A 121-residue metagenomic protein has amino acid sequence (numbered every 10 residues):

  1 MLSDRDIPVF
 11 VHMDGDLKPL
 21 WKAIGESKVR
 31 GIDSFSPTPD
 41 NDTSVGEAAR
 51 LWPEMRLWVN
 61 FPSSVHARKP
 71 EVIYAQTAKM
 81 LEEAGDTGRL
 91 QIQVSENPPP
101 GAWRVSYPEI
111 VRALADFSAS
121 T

Functional and structural regions predicted by a protein language model:
M1-T121: Active-site loop segments of alpha/beta catalytic cores
